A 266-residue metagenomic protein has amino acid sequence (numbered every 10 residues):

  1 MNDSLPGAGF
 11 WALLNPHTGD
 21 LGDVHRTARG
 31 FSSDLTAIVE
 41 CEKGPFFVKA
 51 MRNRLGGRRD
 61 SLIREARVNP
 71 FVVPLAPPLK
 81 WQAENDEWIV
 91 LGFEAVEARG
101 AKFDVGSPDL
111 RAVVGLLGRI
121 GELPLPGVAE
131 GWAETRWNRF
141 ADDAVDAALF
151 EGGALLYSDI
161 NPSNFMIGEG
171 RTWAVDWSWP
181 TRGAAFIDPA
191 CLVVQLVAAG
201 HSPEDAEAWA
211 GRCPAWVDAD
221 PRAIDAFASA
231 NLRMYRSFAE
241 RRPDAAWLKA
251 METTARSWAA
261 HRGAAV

Functional and structural regions predicted by a protein language model:
M1-T18, A250-V266: Regulatory N- and C-terminal appendages and interdomain linkers associated with kinase/kinase-like NTP transferase
P6, L14-C41: ATP-binding glycine-rich phosphate-binding loop
P6-H17, R119-S158, M166-E169, W173: An alpha-helical support segment within catalytic cores of ATP-dependent transferases
G9-A12, S32, G44-E87, L91-E94 (+1 more regions): A conserved alpha-helical element in kinase catalytic cores
I38-G44, A95, G168-E169: Active-site beta-strand termini and strand-to-loop segments that position acidic
N53, A98, S163, T172 (+1 more regions): Activation segment
G168-A208: Active-site Asp-x-Gly
C191-V266: Helix-rich C-terminal or lid/interface subdomains of diverse kinases
